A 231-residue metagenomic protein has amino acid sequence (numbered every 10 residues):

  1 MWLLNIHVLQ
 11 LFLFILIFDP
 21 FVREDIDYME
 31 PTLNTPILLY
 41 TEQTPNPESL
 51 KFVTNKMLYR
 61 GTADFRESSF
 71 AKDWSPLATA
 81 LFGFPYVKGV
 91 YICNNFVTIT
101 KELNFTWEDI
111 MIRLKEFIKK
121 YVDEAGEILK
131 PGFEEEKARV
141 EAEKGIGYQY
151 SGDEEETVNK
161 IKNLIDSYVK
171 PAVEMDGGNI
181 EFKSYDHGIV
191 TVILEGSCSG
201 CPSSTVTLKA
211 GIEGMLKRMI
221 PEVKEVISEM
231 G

Functional and structural regions predicted by a protein language model:
H7, F14, F21, D25-G231: Domain-level signature for proteins that mediate thiol-based redox and metal-cofactor handling
